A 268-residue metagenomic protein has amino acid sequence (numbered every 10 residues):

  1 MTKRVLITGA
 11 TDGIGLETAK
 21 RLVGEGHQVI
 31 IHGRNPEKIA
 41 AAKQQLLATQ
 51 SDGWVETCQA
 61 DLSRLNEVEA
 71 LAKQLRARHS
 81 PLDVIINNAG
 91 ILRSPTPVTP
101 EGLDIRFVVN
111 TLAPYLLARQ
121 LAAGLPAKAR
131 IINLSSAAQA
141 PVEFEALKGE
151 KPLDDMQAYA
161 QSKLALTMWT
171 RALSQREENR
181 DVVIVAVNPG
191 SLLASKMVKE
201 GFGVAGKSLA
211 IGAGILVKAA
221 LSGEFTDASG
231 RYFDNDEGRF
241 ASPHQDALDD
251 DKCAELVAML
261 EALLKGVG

Functional and structural regions predicted by a protein language model:
M1-I30: Canonical Rossmann dinucleotide-binding motif of NAD(H)/NADP(H)-dependent dehydrogenases/reductases, specifically
R4-I7, P81, I85-I86, I131: Conserved hydrophobic beta-strands of the Rossmann-like cofactor-binding core in SDR/related NAD(P)H-dependent
E25-A41: Conserved glycine-rich Rossmann-like NAD(P)H-binding loop of the short-chain dehydrogenase/reductase
P36, C58-K73: The beta1-alpha1 cofactor-binding region of Rossmann-like NAD(H)/NADP(H)-dependent oxidoreductases
E56, A70-A77, T96, E101-V108: Active-site Tyr-X3-Lys motif and surrounding loop/helix of classical short-chain dehydrogenase/reductase
G90-V98, D104, A127-R180, N188-G203: Catalytic loop of short-chain dehydrogenase/reductase
S174-R239: SDR active-site lid
